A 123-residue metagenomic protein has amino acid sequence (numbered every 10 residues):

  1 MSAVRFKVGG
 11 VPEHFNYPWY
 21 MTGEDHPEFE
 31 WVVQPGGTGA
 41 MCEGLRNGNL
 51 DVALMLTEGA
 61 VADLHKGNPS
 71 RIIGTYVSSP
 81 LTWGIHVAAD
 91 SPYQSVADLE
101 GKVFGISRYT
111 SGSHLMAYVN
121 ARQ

Functional and structural regions predicted by a protein language model:
S2-Q123: Short, glycine-/small- and polar/acidic-enriched structural segments that line small-molecule recognition paths
